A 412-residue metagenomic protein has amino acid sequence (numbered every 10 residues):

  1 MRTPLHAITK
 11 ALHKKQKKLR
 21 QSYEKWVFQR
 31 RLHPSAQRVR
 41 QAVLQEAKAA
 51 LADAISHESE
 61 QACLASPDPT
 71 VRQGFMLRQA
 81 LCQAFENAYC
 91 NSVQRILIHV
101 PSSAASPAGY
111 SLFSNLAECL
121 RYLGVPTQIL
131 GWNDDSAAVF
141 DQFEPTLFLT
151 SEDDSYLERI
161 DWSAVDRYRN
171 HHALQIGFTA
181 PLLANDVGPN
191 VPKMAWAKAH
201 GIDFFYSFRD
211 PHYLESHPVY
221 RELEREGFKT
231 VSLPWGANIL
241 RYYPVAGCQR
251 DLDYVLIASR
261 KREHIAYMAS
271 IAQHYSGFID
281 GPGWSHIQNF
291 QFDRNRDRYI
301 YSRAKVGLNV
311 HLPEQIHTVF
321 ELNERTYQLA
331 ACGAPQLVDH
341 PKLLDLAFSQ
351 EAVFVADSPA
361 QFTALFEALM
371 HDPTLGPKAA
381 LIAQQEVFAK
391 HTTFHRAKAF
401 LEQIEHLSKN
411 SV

Functional and structural regions predicted by a protein language model:
M1-H57, Q61: Boundary detector for helix-to-coil junctions that initiate low-complexity/charged tails
V39-F143, E152-D166, F178-G188, K198-E351 (+2 more regions): Nucleotide-sugar donor-binding catalytic core of glycosyltransferases
R169-G177: Short beta-strand/loop segments at the ligand-binding rim of alpha/beta enzyme cores
P192-A195: Conserved ATP-dependent adenylate/AMP-binding module captured primarily in the ANL superfamily
V353-P359, A368-P373: Conserved acidic donor-binding segment of nucleotide-sugar-dependent glycosyltransferases
F362: Catalytic phosphate/metal-binding cores of nucleic-acid and nucleotide-processing enzymes, i.e., regions that mediate
M370-I404: A charged, aromatic-enriched C-terminal amphipathic alpha-helix characteristic of glycosyltransferases across folds
I404-V412: Generic C-terminal helix-cap and adjacent flexible tail
